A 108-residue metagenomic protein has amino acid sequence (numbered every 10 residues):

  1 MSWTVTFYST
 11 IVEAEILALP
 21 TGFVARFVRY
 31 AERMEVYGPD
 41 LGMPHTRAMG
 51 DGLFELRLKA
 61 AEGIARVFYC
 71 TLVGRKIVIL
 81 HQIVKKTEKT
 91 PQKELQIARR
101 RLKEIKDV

Functional and structural regions predicted by a protein language model:
M1-I64, V73-I77, V84-V108: Basic, Lys/Arg-enriched alpha-helical interface segments
V67: Portal/gating segments that form or line small-molecule/metal binding sites
C70: Conserved Hanks-type protein kinase catalytic core
